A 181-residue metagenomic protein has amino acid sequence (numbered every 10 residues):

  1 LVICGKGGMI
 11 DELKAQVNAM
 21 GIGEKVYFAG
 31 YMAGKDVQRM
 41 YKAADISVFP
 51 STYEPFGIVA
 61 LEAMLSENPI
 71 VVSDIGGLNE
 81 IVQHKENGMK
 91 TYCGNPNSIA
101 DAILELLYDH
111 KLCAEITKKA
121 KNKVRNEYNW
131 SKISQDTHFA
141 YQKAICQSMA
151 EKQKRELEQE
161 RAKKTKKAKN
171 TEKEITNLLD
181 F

Functional and structural regions predicted by a protein language model:
E12-M32: Nucleotide-activated donor-binding/catalytic signature segment of Leloir-type glycosyltransferases, i.e., the conserved
Y31-M32, R39-A44: Short alpha-helical donor nucleotide-sugar binding micro-motif in glycosyltransferases
T52: Aromatic "clamp/platform" in nucleotide-sugar-dependent glycosyltransferases that forms part of the donor/acceptor
P69-V72, V82: Short hydrophobic beta-strand element within catalytic cores of glycosyltransferases and related nucleotide-activated
H84-K85, M89-P96, E105-H110: Conserved acidic donor-binding segment of nucleotide-sugar-dependent glycosyltransferases
S98, E105, L112-N126, I133-F139: A short, well-ordered alpha-helix in the C-terminal region of glycosyltransferases
W130-F181: C-terminal alpha-helical cap of glycosyltransferases
